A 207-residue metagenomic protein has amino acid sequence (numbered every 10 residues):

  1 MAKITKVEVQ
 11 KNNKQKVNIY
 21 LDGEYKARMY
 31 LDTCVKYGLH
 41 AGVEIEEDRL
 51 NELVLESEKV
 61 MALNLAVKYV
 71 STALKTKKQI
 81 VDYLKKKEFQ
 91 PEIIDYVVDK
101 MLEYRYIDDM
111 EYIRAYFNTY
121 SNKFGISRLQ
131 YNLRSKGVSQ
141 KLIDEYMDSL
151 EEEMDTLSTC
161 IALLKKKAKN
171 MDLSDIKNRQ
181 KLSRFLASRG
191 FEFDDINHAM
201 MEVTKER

Functional and structural regions predicted by a protein language model:
M1-R207: An alpha-helical, amphipathic repeat domain used for nucleic-acid recognition, typified by the mTERF helical solenoid
